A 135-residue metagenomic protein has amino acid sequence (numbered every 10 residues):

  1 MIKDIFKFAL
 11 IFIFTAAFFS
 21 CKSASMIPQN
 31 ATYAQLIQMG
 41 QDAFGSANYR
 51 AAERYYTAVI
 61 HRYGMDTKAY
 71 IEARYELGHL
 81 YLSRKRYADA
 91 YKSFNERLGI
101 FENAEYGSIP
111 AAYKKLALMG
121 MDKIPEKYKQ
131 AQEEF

Functional and structural regions predicted by a protein language model:
A17-M39: Bacterial Sec signal peptide processing site at the extreme N-terminus
A31, A69, Y106-L116: Structural signature of alpha-solenoid helical repeat junctions
